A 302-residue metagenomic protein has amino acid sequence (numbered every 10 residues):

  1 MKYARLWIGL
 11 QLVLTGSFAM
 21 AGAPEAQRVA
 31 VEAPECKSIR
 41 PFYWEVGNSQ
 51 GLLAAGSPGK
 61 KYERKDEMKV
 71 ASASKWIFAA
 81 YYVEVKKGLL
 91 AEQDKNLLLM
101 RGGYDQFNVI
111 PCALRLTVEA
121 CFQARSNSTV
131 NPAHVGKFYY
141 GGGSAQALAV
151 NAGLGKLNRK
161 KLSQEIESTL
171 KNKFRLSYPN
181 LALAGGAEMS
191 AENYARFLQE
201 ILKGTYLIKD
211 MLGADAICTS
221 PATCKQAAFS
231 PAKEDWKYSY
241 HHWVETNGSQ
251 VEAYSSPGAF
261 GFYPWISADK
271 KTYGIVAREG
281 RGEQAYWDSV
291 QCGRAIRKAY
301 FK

Functional and structural regions predicted by a protein language model:
M1-R5: Positively charged n-region of N-terminal signal peptides that target proteins for export
I8-S17: Bacterial N-terminal signal peptides
A19-A21: Boundary at the C-terminal end of the N-terminal hydrophobic targeting segment
E25-A26, A91-L207, D215: Active-site-adjacent helix/loop patches that line small-molecule binding or acyl-intermediate pockets
E25-K69, W76, Y263-S267, K271-A277: A short, well-structured edge-of-sheet supersecondary motif
E67-L89, Q146-G153, Y194, K271: Active-site SXXK
A216-R278: Active-site Gly/Thr loop motif
Q284-K302: Short, gly/Ser/Thr-rich active-site loops of penicillin-recognizing serine hydrolases
